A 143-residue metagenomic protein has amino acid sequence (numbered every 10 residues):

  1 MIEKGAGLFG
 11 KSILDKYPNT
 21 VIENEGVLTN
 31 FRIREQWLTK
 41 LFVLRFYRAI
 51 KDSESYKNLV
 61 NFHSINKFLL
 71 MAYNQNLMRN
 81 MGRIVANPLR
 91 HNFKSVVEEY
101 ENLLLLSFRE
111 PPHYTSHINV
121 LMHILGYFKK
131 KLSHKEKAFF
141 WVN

Functional and structural regions predicted by a protein language model:
I2-K11: Well-ordered, non-membrane alpha-helical segments in soluble/globular domains
G10, D15-N143: Acidic, Ser/Pro/Thr-rich low-complexity regulatory regions and the short amphipathic helical interaction modules they
